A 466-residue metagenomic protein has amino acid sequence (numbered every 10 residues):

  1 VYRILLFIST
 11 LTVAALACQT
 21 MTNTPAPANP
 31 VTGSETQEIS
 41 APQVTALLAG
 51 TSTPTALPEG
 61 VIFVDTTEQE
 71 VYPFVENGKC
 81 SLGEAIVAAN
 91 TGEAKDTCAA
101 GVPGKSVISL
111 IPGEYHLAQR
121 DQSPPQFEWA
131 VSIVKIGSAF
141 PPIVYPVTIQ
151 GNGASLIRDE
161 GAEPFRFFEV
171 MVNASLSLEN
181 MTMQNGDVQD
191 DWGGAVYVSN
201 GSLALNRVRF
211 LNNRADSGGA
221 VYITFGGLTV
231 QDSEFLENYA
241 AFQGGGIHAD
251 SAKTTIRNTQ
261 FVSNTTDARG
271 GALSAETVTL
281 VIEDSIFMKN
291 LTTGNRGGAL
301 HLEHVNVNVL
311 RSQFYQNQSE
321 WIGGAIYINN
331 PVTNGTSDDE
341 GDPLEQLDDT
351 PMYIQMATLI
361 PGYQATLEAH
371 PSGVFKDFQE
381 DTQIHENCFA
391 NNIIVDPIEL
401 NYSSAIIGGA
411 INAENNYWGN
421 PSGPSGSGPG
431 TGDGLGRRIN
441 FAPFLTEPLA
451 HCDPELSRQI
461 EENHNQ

Functional and structural regions predicted by a protein language model:
V1-I4: Positively charged n-region of N-terminal signal peptides that target proteins for export
F7-A15: Bacterial N-terminal signal peptides
C18-L57, T358, T366, E461-Q466: Ser/Thr-rich, Proline-interspersed low-complexity disordered segments
L47-W192, V198-G201, P424-G426, G430-G436 (+1 more regions): N-terminal, post-signal-peptide segments of secreted/periplasmic proteins
Q69-V71, N152-R166, M181-Y197, V208-Y222 (+6 more regions): Glycine-centered low-complexity coil/loop motifs and glycine-rich tracts, especially the flexible linkers
S123-V131, D187, N238-Y239, T265 (+6 more regions): Acidic/polar low-complexity surface segments
P142-T148, F168-N180, V196-R207, V221-D232 (+5 more regions): Surface-exposed loop/turn motifs in large extracellular/passenger domains
L347, Y363, G408-Q466: Extracellular/surface-exposed low-complexity segments
